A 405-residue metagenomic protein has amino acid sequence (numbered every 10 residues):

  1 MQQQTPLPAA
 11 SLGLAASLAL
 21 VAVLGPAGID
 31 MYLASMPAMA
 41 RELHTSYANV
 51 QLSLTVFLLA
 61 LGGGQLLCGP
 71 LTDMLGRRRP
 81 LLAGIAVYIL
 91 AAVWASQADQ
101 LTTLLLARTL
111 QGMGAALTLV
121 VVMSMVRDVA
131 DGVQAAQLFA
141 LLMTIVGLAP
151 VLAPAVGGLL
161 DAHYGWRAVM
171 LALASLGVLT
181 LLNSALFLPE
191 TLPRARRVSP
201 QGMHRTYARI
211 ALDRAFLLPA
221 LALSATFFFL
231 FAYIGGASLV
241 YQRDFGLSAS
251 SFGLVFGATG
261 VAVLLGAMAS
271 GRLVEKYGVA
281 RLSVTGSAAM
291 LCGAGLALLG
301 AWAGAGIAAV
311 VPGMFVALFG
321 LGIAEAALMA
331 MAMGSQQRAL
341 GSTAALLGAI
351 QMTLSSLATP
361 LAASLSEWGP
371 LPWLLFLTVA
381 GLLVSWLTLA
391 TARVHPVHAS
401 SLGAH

Functional and structural regions predicted by a protein language model:
Q2-L7, P189-A220: Juxtamembrane intracellular "pre-TM" segments in multi-pass secondary transporters
E42-H44, G76, Q97-T103, G114 (+2 more regions): Helix-breaking motifs and short loop linkers at transmembrane-helix boundaries and internal kinks in secondary membrane
G63-T102: Conserved MFS/SLC helix-loop-helix module at the cytosolic interface between two early adjacent transmembrane helices
Q65-G76, G266-V279, S366: Helix-to-loop junctions at the C-terminal end of transmembrane segments in multipass secondary transporters
V87, A91-W94, T102-L110, A308-V316: Paired small-residue
T103, V133, A140-L186: Helix-loop-helix hairpin linking two adjacent transmembrane segments in secondary transporters
A107-L148: Cytoplasmic helix-loop-helix junction between adjacent transmembrane helices in 12-TM secondary transporters
M331-E367, L377: A late C-terminal transmembrane helix in Major Facilitator Superfamily
